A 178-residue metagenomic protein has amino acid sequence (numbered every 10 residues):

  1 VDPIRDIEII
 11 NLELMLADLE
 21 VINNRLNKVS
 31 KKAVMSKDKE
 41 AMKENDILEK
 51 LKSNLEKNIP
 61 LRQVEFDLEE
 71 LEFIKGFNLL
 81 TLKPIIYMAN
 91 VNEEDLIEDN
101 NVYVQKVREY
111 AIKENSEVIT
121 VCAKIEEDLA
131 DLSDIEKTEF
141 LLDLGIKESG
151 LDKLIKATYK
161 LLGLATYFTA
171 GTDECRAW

Functional and structural regions predicted by a protein language model:
V1-L14: Conserved P-loop NTPase nucleotide-binding/switch module
L14-A17, K43: A generic short alpha-helical patch detector that favors 3-5-residue windows in or near N-terminal regions
L19-N27: Conserved phosphoryl-transfer catalytic core
K28-W178: C-terminal-of-GTPase-core extension/linker across diverse P-loop GTPases
